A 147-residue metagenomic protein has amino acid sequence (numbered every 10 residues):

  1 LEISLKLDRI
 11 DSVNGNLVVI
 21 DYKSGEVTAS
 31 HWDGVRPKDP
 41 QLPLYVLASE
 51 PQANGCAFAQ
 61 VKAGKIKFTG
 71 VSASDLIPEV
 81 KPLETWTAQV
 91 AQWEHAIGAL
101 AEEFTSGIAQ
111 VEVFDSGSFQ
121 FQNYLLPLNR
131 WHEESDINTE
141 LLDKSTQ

Functional and structural regions predicted by a protein language model:
L1-Q147: RecB-family 4Fe-4S metal-dependent nuclease core
